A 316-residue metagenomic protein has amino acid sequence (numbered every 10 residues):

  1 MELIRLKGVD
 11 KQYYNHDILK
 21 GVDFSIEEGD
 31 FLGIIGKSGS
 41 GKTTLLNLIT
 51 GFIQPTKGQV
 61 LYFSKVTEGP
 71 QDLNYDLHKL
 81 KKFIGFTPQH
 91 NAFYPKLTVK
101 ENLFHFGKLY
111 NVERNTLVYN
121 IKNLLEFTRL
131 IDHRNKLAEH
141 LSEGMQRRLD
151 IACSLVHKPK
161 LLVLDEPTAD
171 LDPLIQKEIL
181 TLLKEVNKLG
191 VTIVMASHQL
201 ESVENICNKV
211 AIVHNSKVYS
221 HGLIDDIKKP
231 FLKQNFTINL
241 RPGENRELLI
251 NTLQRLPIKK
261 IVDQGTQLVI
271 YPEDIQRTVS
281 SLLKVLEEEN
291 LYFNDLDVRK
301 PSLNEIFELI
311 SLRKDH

Functional and structural regions predicted by a protein language model:
I35-K37: The feature captures the beta-strand-to-loop junction immediately N-terminal to the Walker
T50: Helix-to-loop junction immediately C-terminal to a conserved catalytic motif
G58-D72, K79-L80: Conserved ABC transporter NBD signature motif
F104, K108, N115-H133: Conserved ABC ATPase "signature" region
L137-L141: Conserved ABC ATPase signature
L162-E166: Catalytic Walker B motif of ABC-type/P-loop ATPase nucleotide-binding domains
L182-V269: ABC transporter nucleotide-binding domain
